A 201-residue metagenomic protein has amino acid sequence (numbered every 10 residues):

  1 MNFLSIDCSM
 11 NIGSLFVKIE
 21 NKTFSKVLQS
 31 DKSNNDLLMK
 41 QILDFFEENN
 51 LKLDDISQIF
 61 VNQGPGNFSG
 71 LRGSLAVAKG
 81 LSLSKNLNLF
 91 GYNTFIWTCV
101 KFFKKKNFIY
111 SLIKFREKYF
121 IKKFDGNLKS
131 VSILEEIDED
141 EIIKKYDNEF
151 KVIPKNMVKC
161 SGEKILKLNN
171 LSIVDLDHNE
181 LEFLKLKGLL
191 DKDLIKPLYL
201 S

Functional and structural regions predicted by a protein language model:
M1-K18, F90-S201: Oxyanion-binding and handling regions
M1-Q63: N-terminal beta-alpha supersecondary unit
E20-T23, L75-L81, K118-F124: Short, basic/glycine-rich phosphate-binding loops at helix/coil junctions that contact nucleotide phosphates
I42, V77-L81, C99: Buried hydrophobic packing segments
F45, S84, K187: Change "in soluble alpha/beta enzymes" to "in soluble alpha/beta proteins
Q58-T94: DPxDG-like acidic metal-binding loop motif
